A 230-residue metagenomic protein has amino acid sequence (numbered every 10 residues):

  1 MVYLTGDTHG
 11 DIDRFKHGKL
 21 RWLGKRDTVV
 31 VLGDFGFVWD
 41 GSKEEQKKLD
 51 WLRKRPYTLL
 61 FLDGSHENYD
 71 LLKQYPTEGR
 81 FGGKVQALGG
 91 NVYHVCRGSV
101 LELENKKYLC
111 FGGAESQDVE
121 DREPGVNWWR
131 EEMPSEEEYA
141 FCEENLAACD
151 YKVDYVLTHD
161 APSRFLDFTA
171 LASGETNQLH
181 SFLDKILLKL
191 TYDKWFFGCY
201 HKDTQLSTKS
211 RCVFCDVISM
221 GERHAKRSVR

Functional and structural regions predicted by a protein language model:
M1-Y3, S99-C110, Y155, S207-R211: Beta-strand-turn-beta hairpins that frame and shape the catalytic cleft of phosphate-ester-processing enzymes
L4, V29-L32, Y155-H159, F196: Structural motif
T5, G10-L103, A172, F182-L183 (+1 more regions): Core catalytic region of metal-dependent phosphoesterases/phosphodiesterases, especially metallo-beta-lactamase-like
H9, F35-G36, S65-N68, A114-E115 (+2 more regions): Catalytic metal-binding/acid-base residues of hydrolase active sites
K43-K47, Y139-E143, N177-S181: Well-ordered, non-membrane alpha-helical segments in soluble/globular domains
T58-L62, G79-G90, A161-R230: Conserved beta-sheet core of the metallophosphoesterase superfamily
G83, G90, L103-G174: Active-site-proximal loop/helix segment associated with metal-binding centers of metalloenzymes
